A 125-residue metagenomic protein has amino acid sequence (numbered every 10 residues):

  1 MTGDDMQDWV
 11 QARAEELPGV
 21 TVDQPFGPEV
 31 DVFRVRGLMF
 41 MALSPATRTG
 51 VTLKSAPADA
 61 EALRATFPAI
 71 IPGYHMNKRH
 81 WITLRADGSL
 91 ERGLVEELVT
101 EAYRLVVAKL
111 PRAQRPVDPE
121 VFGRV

Functional and structural regions predicted by a protein language model:
M1-V125: Charge-dense, helix-prone N-terminal extensions
